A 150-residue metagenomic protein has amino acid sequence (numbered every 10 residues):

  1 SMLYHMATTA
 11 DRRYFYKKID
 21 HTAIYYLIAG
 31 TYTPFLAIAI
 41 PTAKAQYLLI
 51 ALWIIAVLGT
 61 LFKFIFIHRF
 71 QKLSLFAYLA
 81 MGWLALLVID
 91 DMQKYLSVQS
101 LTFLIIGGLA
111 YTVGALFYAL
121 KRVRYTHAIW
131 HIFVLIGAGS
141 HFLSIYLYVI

Functional and structural regions predicted by a protein language model:
S1-I150: Multi-pass alpha-helical transmembrane bundles in non-GPCR membrane proteins that perform intramembrane catalysis
